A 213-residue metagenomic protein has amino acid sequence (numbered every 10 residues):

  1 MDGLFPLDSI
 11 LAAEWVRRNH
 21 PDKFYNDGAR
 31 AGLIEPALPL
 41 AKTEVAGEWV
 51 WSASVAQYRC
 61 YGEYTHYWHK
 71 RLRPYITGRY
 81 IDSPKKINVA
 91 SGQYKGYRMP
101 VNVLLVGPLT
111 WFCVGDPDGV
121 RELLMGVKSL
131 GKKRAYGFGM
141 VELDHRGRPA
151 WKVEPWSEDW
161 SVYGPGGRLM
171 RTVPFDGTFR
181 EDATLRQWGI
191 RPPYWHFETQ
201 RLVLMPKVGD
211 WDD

Functional and structural regions predicted by a protein language model:
M1-D213: RNA-interacting cores
